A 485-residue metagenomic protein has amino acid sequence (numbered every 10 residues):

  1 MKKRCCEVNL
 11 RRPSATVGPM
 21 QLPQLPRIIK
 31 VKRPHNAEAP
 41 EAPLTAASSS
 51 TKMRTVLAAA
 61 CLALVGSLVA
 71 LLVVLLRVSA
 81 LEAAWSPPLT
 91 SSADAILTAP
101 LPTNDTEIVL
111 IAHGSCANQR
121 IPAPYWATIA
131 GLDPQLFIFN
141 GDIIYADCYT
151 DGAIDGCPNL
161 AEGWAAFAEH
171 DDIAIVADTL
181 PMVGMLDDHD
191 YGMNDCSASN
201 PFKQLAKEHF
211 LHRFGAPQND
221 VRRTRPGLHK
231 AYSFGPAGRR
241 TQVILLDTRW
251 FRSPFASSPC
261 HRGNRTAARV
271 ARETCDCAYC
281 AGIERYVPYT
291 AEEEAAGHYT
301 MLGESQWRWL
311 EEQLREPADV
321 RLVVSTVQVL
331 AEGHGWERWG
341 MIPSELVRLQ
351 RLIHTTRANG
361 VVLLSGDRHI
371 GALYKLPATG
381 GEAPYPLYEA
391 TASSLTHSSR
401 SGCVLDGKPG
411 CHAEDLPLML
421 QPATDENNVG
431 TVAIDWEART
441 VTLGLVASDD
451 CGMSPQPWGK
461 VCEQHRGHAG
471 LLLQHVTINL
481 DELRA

Functional and structural regions predicted by a protein language model:
M1-M53: Short, low-complexity, Lys/Arg-enriched N-terminal segments of secretory-pathway carbohydrate enzymes
C6, A37-P40, L81, A93 (+2 more regions): Intrinsic disorder/low-complexity signal
N9, P40-L44, L68, A84 (+2 more regions): Intrinsically disordered, low-complexity regions of eukaryotic proteins
L10, L22-L25, L44, L57 (+3 more regions): Leucine-biased recognition of intrinsically disordered, low-complexity hydrophobic segments
R11-R12, R27, R54, K230 (+2 more regions): Basic side chains
T16, S50-K52, V69, L81 (+3 more regions): Serine/proline-rich low-complexity intrinsically disordered segments, especially terminal tails, linkers
S48-A83: N-terminal signal-anchor transmembrane helix specifying type II single-pass membrane topology of secretory-pathway
W85-A485: Metal-dependent phosphoester/phosphodiester hydrolase catalytic core
